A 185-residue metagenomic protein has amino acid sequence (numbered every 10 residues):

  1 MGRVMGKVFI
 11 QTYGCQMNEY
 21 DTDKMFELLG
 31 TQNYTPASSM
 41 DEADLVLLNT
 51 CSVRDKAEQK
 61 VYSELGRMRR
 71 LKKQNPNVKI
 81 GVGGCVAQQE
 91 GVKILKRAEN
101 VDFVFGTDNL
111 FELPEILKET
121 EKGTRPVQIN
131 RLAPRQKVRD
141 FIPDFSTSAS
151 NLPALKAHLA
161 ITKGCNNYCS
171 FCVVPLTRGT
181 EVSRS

Functional and structural regions predicted by a protein language model:
M1-S185: Proteins enriched for Cys/Gly/acidic motifs involved in redox and nucleic-acid/cofactor modification
